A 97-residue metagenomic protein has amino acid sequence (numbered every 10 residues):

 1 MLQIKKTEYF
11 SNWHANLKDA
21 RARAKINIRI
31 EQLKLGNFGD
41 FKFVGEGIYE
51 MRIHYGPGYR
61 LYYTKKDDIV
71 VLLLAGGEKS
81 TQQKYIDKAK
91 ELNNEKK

Functional and structural regions predicted by a protein language model:
M1-E31: Solvent-exposed, charged helical/coil patches that constitute nucleic-acid or partner-interaction surfaces
Q3-I4, N12, R23, F38 (+2 more regions): Enriched for short, Lys/Arg-rich terminal
I28-I53: A short, surface-exposed loop/turn module that caps and links secondary-structure elements
